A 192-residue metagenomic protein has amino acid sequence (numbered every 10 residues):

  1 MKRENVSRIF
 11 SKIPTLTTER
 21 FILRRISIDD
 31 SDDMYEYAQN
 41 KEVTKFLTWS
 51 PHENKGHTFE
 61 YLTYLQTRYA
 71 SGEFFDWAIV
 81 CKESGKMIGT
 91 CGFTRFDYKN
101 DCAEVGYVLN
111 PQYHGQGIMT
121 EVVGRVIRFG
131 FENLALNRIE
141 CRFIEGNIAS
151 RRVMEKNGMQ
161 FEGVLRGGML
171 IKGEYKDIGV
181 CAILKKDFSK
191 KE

Functional and structural regions predicted by a protein language model:
M1-K45, D76, V80-E192: Acyl-donor (CoA/ACP) binding surface of acyl/acetyltransferases
E42-Y64: Conserved GNAT-fold acetyl-CoA-binding loop/helix
W49-S50, S71, D101: Short, surface-exposed helix-loop/turn micro-motifs enriched in polar/charged residues
Y64-A78: A short helix-loop-beta-strand connector motif used in the catalytic cores of GNAT acetyltransferases and, in some
